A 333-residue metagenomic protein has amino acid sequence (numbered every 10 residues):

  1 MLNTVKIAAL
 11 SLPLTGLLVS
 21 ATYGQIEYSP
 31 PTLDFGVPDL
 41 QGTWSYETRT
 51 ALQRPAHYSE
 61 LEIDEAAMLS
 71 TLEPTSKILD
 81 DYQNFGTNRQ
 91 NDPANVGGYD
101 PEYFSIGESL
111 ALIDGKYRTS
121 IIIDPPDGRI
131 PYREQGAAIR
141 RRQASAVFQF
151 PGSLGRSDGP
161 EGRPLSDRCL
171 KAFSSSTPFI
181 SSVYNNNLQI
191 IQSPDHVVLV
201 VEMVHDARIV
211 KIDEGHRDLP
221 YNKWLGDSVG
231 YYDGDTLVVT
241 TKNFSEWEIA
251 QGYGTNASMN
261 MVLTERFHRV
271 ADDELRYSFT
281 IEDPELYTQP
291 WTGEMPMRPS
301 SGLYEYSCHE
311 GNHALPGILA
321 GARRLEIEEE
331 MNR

Functional and structural regions predicted by a protein language model:
M1-I7: Positively charged n-region of N-terminal signal peptides that target proteins for export
A8-S20: Bacterial N-terminal signal peptides
Y23-R333: PEST-like low-complexity, intrinsically disordered acidic/proline/serine-rich tracts that flank trafficking/processing
